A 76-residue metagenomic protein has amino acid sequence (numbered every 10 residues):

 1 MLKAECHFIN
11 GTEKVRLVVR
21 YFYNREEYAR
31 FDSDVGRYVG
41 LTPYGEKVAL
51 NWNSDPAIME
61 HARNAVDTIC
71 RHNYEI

Functional and structural regions predicted by a protein language model:
M1-I76: Extracellular domains of the immunoglobulin superfamily
